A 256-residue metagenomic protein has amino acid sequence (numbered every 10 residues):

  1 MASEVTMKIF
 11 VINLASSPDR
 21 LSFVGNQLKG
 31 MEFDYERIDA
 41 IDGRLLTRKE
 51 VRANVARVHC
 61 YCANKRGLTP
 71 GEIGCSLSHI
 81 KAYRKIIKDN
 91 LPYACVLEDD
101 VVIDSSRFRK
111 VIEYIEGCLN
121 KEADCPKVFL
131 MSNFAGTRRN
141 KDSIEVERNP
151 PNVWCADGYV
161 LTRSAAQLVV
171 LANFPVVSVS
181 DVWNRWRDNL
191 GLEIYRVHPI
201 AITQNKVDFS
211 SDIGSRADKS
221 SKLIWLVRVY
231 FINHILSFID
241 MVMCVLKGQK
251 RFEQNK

Functional and structural regions predicted by a protein language model:
A2-L97, V101-K256: An acidic/histidine-cluster motif and surrounding catalytic segment that typifies divalent-metal-assisted enzyme active
